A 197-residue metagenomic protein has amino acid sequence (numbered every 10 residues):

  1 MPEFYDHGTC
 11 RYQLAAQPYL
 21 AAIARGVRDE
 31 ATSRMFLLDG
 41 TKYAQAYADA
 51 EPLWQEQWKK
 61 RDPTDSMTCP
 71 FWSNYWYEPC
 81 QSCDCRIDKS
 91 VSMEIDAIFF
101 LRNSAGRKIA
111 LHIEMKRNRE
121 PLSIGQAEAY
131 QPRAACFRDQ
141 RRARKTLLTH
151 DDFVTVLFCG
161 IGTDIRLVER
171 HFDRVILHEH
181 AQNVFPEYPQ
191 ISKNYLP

Functional and structural regions predicted by a protein language model:
M1-P197: Charged, terminal alpha-helix-loop-beta segments that serve as non-catalytic nucleic-acid engagement and/or assembly
